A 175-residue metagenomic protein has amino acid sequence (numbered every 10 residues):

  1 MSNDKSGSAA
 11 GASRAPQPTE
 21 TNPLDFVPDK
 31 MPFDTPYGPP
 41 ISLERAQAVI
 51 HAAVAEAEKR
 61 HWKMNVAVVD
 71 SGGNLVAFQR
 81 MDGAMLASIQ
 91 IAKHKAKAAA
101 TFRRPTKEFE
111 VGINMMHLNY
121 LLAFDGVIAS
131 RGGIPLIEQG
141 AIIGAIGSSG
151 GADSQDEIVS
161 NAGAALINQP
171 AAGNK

Functional and structural regions predicted by a protein language model:
S2-K175: Flexible, solvent-exposed loop/hinge segments and secondary-structure transition points
